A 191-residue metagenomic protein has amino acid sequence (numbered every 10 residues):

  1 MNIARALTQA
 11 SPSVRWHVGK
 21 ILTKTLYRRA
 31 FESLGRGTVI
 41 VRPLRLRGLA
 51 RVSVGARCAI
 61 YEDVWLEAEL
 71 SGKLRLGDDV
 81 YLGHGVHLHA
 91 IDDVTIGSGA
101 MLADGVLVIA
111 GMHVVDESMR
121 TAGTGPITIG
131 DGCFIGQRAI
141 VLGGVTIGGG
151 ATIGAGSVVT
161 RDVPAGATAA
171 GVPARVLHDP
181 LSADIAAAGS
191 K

Functional and structural regions predicted by a protein language model:
M1-G37, G99, M112, G132 (+3 more regions): Terminal amphipathic alpha-helical/low-complexity segments used for targeting or macromolecular assembly
I40: Conserved catalytic Walker-motif region of ABC-type ATPase nucleotide-binding domains
R45-V54, A59-V145, V172-P173, D179-G189: Flexible, glycine/small-residue-enriched loop-and-beta-strand segment within the central core of proteins
Q137, A155, A165: Catalytic-loop Lys-Pro-X-Asn motif of eukaryotic-like protein kinases
R161: Active-site nucleotide-sugar/metal-binding loop of Leloir-type enzymes
P164-P173: Acidic, glycine-centered active-site loop in nucleotide-sugar glycosyltransferases
